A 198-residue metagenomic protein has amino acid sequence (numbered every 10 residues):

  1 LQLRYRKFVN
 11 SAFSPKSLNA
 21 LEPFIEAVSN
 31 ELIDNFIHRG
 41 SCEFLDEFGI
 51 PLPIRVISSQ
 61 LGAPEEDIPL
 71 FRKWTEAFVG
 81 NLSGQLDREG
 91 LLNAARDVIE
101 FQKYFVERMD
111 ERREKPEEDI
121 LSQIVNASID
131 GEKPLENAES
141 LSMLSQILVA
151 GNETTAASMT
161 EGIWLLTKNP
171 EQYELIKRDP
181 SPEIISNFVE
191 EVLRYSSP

Functional and structural regions predicted by a protein language model:
L1-P198: Cytochrome P450
